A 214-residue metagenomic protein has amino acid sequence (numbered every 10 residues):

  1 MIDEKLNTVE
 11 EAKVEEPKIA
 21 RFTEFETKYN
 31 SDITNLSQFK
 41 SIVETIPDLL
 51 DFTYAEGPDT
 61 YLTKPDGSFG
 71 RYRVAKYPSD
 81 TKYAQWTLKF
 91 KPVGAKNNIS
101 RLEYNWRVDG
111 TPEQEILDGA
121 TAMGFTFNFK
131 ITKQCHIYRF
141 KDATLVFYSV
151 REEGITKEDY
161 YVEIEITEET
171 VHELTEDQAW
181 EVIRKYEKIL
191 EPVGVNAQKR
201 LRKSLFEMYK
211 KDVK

Functional and structural regions predicted by a protein language model:
I2-A143, V195-K214: N-terminal strand-loop-strand beta-hairpin
P47-F52, E113-L117, E165-E168, T175-K185: Domain-wide signal for the mature, well-folded portions of proteins, strongly enriched in nucleus-encoded organellar
T126-E173: Conserved, surface-exposed functional patches that form binding/active-site neighborhoods
E169-E207: Mixed-charge, glycine-accented linear interaction segment located at domain edges/termini
